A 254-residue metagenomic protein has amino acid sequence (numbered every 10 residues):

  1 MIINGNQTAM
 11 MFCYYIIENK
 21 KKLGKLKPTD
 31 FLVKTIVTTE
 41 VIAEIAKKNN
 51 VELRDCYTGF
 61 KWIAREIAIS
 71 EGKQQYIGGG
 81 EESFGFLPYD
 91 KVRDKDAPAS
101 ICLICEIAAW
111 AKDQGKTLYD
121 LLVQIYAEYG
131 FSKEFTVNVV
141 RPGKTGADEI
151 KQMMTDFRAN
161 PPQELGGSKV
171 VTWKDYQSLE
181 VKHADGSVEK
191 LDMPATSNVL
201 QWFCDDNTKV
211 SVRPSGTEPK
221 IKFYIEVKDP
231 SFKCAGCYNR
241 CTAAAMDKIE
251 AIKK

Functional and structural regions predicted by a protein language model:
M1, N19-R213, K220-Y224, S231-Y238 (+1 more regions): Phosphate-binding and adjacent anionic-ligand microenvironments
M1-K20: Cysteine protease catalytic core and zymogen-processing segment of caspase-like enzymes
